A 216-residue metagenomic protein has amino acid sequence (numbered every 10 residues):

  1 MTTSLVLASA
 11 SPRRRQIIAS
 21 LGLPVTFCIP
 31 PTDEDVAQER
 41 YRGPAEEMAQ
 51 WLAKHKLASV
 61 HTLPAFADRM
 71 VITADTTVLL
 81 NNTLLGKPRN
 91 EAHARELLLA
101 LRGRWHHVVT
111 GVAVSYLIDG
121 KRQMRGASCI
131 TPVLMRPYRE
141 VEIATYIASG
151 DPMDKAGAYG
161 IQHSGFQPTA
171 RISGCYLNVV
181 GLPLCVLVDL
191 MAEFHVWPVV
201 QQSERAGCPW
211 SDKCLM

Functional and structural regions predicted by a protein language model:
T2-L23: N-terminal beta1-alpha1 ligand-phosphate binding loop
T3-L5, A19, G43-M216: Anionic-ligand binding patches
A10, P30, L117: Cofactor-binding loop segments of dinucleotide-utilizing enzymes, especially the Rossmann-like FAD- and NAD(P)+-binding
R13, D33-D35, G120: Surface-exposed, flexible loop/turn segments at secondary-structure boundaries
P24-R42, M124-C129: Short glycine-rich, Thr/Ser-proximal phosphate-binding strand/loop in the N-terminal lobe of ATP-dependent enzymes
